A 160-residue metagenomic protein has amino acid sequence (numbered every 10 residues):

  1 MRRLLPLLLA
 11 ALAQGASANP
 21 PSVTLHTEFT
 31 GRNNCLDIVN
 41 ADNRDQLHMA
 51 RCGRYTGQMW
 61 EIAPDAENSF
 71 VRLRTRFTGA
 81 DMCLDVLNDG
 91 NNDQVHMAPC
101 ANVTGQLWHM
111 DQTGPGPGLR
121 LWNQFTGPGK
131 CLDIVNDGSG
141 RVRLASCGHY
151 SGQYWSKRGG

Functional and structural regions predicted by a protein language model:
M1-L4: Positively charged n-region of N-terminal signal peptides that target proteins for export
L9-S17: Hydrophobic h-region of N-terminal signal peptides that target proteins for export in Gram-negative bacteria
A18-R44, M59-N91, L107-G138, Y154-G160: Extracellular glycan-recognition/adhesion modules and their associated mucin-like linkers
A41, P99-A101, V142: Extracellular, disulfide-bonded carbohydrate-recognition/adhesion ectodomains, dominated by C-type lectin-like domains
Q46-T56, Q94-A101, G148: Surface-exposed turn/loop modules enriched in turn-prone residues
A66, A101-N102: Short, glycine-/polar-rich solvent-exposed loops and beta-turns at beta-strand/coil boundaries
R143-H149: Short, exposed beta-strand-loop hairpins at the edges of beta-sheets in extracellular/periplasmic proteins
